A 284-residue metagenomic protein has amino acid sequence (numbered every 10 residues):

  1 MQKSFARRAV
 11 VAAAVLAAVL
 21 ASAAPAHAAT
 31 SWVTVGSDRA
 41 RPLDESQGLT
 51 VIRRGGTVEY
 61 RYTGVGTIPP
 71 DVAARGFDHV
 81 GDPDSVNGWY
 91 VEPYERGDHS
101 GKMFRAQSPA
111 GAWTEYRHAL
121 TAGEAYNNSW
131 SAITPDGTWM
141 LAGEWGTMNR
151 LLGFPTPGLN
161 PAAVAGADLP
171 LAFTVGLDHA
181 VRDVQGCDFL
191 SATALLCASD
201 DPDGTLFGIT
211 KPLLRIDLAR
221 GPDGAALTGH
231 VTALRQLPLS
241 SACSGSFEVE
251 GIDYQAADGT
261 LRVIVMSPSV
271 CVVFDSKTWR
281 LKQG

Functional and structural regions predicted by a protein language model:
M1-A28: Secretory targeting and sorting signals
G36-G64, D78-D82: Beta-strand-rich domains and repeat architectures in extracellular enzymes and scaffolds, especially beta-propellers
S37-D44, D71-G76, H118-A125, T174-A180 (+1 more regions): Surface loop/turn motifs at the tips and blade-to-blade linkers of beta-strand repeat domains
S46-V51, V80-D82, N128-W130, V184-G186 (+1 more regions): Conserved beta-strand position repeated once per blade in WD40 beta-propeller domains
G64-G101, E115-T121: Blade-loop segments of beta-propeller domains
T67, D98-A106, T147-P157, D203-A219 (+1 more regions): Structural motif
H179-H230: Loop/turn-rich, solvent-exposed surfaces of beta-rich toroidal or solenoidal domains
A225-Q255: Conserved blade-ending motifs and adjacent loop-strand segments that build the rim/top face of beta-propeller domains
